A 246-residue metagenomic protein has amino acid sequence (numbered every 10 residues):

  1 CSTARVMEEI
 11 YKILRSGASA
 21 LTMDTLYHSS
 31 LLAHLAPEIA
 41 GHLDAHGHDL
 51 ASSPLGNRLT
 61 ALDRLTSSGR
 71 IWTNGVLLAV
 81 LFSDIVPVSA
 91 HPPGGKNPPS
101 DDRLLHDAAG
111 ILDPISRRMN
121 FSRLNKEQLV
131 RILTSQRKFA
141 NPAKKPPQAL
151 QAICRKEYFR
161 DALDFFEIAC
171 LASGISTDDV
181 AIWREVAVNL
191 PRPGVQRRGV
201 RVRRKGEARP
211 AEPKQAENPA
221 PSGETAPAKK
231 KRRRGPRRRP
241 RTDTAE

Functional and structural regions predicted by a protein language model:
C1-A4, G17-L21, A33, H46 (+7 more regions): Short secondary-structure junctions and interdomain/linker hinges
C1-G17, L26, A109-L133, V195-G206 (+1 more regions): Charged/polar, low-hydrophobicity segments characteristic of intrinsically disordered regions and flexible loops
C1-K96, L150: Glycine- and charge-enriched loop/helix tracts that form the active or gating conduit in phosphate/cation-handling
I13-L35, C154, D161-A181: Structured, non-catalytic alpha/beta "coupling" segments that mediate domain-domain communication and provide generic
H42-D44, S52, G69-I153: Extended, charged alpha-helical interaction scaffolds
E157, D161, C170, V202-K205 (+1 more regions): C-terminal accessory subdomains of helicases
A169-P210: Long, highly charged low-complexity segments enriched in Glu/Asp and Lys/Arg with interspersed Ser/Thr
V195-P213, G223-A245: Arginine-glycine-rich low-complexity intrinsically disordered regions
